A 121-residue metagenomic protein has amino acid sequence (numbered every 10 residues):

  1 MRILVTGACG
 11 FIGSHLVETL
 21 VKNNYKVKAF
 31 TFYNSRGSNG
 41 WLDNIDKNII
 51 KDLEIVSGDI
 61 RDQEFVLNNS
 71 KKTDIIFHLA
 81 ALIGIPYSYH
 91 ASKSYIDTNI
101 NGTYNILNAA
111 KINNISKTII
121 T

Functional and structural regions predicted by a protein language model:
M1-T121: N-terminal Rossmann-like NAD(P)+-binding domain of SDR-like oxidoreductases, especially those catalyzing
